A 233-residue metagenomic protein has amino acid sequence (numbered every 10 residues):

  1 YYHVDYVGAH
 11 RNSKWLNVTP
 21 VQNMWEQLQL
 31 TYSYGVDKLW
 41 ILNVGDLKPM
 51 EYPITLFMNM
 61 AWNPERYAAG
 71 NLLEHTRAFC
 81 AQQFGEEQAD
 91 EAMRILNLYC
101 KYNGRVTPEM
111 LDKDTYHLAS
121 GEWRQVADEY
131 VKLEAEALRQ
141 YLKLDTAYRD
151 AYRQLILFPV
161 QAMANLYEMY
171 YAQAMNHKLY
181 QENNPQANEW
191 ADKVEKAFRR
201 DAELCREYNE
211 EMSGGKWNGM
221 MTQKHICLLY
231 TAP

Functional and structural regions predicted by a protein language model:
Y1-P64, M169, E182, D192-N218 (+1 more regions): Catalytic-core regions of glycoside hydrolase
Y1-V7, G70-E74, E109: Aromatic- and acidic-residue-enriched carbohydrate-binding clefts of CAZyme catalytic domains
L47, E65-L72, R77: Catalytic center-proximal scaffold of phosphoryl-transfer enzymes
L72-L228: C-terminal non-catalytic alpha-helical accessory regions
Y230-P233: Conserved small/polar residues in nucleotide/adenosyl-binding loops
